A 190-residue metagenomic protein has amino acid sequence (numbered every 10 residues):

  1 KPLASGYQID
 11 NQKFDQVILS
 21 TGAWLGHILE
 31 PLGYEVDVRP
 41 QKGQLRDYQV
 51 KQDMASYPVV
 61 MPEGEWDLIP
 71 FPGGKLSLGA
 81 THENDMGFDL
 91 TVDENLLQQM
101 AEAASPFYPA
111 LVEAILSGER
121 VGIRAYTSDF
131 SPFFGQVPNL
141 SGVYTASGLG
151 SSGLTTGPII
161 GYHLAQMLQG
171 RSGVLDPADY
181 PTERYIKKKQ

Functional and structural regions predicted by a protein language model:
K1-I9: A conserved short coil-to-beta-strand element within the FAD-binding core of flavoproteins
Y7-Q8, K75-L76, V143-Y144: Hydrophobic residues embedded in beta-strands of well-ordered beta-sheets
I9-Q12, E63: Glycine-centered tight beta-turn/hairpin loop motif at sheet-sheet or coil-to-beta transitions
Q12-W24, G161: Short hydrophobic core segments
T21-N139: Active-site substrate-recognition segment that forms the wall of the catalytic cavity or substrate channel
A110-Q190: C-terminal catalytic lobe of FAD-dependent flavoproteins
